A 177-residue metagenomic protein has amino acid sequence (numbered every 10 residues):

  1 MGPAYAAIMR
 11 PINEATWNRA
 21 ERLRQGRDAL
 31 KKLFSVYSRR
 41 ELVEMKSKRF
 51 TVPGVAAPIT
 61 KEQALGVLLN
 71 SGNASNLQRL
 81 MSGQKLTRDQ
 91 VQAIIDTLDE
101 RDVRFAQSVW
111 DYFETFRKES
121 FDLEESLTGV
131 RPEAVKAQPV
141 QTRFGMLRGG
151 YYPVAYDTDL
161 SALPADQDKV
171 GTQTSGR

Functional and structural regions predicted by a protein language model:
M1-R177: Non-transmembrane, interaction-prone alpha-helical and coil segments associated with secretion and export
